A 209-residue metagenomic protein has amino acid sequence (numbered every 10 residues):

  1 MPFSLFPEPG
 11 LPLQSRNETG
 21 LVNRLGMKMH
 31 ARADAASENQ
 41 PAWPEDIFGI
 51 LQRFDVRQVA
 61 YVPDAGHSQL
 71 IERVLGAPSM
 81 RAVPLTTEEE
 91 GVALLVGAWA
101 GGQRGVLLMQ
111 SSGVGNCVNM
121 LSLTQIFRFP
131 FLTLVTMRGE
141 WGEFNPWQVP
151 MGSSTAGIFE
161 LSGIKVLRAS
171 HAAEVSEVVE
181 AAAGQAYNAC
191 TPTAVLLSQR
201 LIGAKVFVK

Functional and structural regions predicted by a protein language model:
F6, L21-K209: Thiamine diphosphate
